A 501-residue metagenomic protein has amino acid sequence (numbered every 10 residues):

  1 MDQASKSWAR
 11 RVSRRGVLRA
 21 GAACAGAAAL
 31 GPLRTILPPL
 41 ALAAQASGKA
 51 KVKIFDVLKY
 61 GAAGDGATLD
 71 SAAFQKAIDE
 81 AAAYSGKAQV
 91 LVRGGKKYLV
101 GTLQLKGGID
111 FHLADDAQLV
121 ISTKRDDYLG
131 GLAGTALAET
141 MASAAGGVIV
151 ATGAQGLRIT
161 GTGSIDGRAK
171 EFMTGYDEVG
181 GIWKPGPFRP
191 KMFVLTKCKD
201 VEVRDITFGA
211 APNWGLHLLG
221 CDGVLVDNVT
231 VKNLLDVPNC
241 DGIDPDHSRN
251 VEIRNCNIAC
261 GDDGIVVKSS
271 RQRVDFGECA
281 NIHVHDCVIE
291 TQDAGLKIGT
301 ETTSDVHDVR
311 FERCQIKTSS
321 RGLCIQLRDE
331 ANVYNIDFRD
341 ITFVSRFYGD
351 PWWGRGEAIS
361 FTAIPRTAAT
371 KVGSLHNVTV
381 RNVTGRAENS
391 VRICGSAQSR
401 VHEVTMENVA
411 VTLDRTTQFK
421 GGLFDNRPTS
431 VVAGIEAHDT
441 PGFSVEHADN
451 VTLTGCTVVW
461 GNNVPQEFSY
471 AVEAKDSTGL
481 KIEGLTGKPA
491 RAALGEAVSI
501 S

Functional and structural regions predicted by a protein language model:
D2-S501: Extracellular/periplasmic carbohydrate-active domains that bind, remodel, or depolymerize complex polysaccharides
